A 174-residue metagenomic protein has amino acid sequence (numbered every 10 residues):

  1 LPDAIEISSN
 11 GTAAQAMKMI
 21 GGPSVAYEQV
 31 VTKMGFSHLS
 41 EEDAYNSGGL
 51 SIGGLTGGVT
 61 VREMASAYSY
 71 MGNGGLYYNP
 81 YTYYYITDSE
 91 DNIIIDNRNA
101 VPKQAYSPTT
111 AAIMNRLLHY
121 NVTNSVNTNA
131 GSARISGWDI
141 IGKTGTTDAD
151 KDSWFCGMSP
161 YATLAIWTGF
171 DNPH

Functional and structural regions predicted by a protein language model:
L1-H38, A44-N73, H119-Y120: Active-site-adjacent helix/loop patches that line small-molecule binding or acyl-intermediate pockets
D3, G57-H174: A penicillin-recognizing enzyme superfamily signal
A16-I20, Y27-K33, E42-N46, N79-Y84 (+1 more regions): Short coil/turn segments at secondary-structure boundaries
